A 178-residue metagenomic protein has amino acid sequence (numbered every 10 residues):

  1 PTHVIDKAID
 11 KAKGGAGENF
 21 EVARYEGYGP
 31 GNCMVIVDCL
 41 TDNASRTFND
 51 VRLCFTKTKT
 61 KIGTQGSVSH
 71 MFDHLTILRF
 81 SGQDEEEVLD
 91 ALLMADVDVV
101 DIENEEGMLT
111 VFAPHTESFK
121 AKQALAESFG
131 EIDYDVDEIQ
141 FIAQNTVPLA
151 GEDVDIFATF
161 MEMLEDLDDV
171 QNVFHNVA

Functional and structural regions predicted by a protein language model:
P1-C39: Translation machinery proteins
P1-H3, A8-G15, C54-K61, A95 (+3 more regions): Conserved, well-folded catalytic cores of nucleic-acid-processing and energy-transducing macromolecular machines
P1-V4, A44-T47, D98: Helix N-cap / loop-to-helix initiation motif
V4-K7, G63-G66, V100, N172-V173: Short beta-strand elements
A16-Y25, C54-Q65, E85-V100, G130-D133: Short amphipathic beta-strand starts and helix->beta connectors
Y25-G29, N43, H70, A91 (+2 more regions): Replace "in large, NTP-powered and nucleic-acid-processing enzymes" with "in large, NTP-powered factors and other
E26-L40, R46-F72: RNA pseudouridine synthases
T76-A178: Positively charged, low-complexity, intrinsically disordered RNA-binding extensions
